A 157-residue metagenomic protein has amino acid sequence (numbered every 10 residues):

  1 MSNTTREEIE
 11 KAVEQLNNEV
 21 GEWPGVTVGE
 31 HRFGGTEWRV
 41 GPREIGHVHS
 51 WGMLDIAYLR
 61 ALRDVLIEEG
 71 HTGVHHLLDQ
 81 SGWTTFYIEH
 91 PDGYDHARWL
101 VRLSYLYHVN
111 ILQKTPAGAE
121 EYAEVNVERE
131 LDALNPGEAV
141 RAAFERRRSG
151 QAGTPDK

Functional and structural regions predicted by a protein language model:
M1-K157: Charge-dense, helix-prone N-terminal extensions
